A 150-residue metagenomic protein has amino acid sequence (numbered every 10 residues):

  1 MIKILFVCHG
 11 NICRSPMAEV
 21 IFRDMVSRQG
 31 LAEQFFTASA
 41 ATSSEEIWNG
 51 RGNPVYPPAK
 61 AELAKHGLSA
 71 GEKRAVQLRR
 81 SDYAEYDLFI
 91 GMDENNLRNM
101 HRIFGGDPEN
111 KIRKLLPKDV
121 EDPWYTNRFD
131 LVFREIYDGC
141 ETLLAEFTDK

Functional and structural regions predicted by a protein language model:
M1-R80, A84, A145-K150: Conserved active-site segments centered on acidic
D82-Y83, L88, M92-K150: Phosphate-binding/catalytic loops
